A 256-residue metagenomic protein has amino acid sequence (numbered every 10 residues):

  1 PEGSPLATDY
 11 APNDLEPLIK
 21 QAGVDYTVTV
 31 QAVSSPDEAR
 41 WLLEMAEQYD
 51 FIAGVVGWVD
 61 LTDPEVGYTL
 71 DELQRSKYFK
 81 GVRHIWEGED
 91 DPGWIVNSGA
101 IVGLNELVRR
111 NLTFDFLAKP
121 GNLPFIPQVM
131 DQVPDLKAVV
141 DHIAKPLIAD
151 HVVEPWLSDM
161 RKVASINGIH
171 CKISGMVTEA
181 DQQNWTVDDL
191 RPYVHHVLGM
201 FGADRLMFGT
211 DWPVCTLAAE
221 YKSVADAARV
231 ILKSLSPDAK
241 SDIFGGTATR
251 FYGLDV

Functional and structural regions predicted by a protein language model:
P1, W41, W58, F114 (+7 more regions): Tryptophan-centric aromatic hotspots in well-structured domains and transmembrane helices
P1-R110, F116, G121, D188 (+1 more regions): Mid-domain alpha/beta scaffold segments of enzyme catalytic cores
L6-Y26, H195-H196, M200-M207, T216-V256: Mid-to-C-terminal alpha-helical segments outside catalytic/metal-binding sites
V28-Q31, K172-G175, M207-G209, F244-G245: Short beta-strand segments
A32, I143, D211-W212: Active-site metal-binding loops of divalent metal-dependent hydrolases
P36-A39, D91-P92, L147-A149, E179-A180 (+1 more regions): Short catalytic/ligand-binding loop motif for oxyanion handling, primarily in non-cytosolic enzymes, centered on
Q48-F51, K77-Y78, Q132-K137, I166-N167 (+2 more regions): Short helix-capping segments at alpha-helix termini
W94-M207: Catalytic pocket-lining loop regions of alpha/beta-barrel enzymes, especially the amidohydrolase/enolase/GH5 lineages
